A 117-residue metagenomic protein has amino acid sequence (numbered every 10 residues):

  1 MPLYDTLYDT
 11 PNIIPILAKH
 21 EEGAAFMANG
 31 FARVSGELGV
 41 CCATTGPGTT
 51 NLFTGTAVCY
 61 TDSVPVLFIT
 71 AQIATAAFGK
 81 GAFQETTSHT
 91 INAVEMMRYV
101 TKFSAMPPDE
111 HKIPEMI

Functional and structural regions predicted by a protein language model:
M1-I117: N-terminal alpha/beta PP-like core and its mobile active-site loop of ThDP/TPP-dependent enzymes
